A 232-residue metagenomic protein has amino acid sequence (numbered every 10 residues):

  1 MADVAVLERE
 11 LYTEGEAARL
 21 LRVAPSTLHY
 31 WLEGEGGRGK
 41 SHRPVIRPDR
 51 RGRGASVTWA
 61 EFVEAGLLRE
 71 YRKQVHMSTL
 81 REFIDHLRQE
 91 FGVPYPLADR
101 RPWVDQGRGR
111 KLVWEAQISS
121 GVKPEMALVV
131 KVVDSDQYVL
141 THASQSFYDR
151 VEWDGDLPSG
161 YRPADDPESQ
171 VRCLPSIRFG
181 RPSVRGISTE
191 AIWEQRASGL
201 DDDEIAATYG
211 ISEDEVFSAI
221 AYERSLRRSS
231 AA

Functional and structural regions predicted by a protein language model:
M1-Y30, G36-S41, R50-W59, E64-S198 (+2 more regions): Long, charge-rich, low-complexity intrinsically disordered regions
